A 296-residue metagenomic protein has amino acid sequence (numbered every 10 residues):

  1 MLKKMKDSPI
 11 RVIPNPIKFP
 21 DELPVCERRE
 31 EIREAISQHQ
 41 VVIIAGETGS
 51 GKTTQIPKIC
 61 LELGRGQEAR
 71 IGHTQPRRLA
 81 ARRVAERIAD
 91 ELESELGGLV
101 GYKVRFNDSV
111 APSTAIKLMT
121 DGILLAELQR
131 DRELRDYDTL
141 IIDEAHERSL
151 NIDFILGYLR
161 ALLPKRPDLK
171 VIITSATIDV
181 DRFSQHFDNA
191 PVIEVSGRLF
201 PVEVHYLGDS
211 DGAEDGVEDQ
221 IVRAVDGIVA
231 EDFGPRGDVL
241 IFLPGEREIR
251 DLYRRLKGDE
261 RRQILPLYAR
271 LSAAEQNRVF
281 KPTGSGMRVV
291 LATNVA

Functional and structural regions predicted by a protein language model:
M1-A296: P-loop NTPase motor module signature
